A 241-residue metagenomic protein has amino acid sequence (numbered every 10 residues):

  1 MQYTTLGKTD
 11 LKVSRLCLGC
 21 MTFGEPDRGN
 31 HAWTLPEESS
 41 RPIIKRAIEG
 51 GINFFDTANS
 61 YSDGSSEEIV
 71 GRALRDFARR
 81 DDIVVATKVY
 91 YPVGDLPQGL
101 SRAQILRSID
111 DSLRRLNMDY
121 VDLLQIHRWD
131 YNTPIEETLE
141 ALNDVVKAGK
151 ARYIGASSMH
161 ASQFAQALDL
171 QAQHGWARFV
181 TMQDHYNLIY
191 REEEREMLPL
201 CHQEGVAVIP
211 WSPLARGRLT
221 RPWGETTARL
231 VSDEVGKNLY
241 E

Functional and structural regions predicted by a protein language model:
M1-I83, K147: N-terminal binding-site loop/beta-alpha segment at the start of enzyme catalytic domains that lines or forms
L6, L18, S40, A47 (+10 more regions): Conserved, mostly hydrophobic/aromatic
M21-F23, A58-S60, K88-P92, I126-W129 (+3 more regions): Active-site beta-loop-alpha junctions enriched in small/polar residues
G24-E38, P92-L106, H127-N132: Active-site mouth loops of central-metabolism enzymes
W33-A47, G99-L116, F164-D169: Short, acidic/polar
E49, A73-V84, L113-N117, V146 (+1 more regions): Acidic (Asp/Glu)-rich catalytic clusters
D95-Q125, H185, I189-E192: Active-site gating/metal-coordination segments in enzymes
T133-E241: Beta/alpha (TIM)-barrel catalytic core signal, keyed to glycine-rich beta->alpha loops juxtaposed to Asp/Glu that bind
